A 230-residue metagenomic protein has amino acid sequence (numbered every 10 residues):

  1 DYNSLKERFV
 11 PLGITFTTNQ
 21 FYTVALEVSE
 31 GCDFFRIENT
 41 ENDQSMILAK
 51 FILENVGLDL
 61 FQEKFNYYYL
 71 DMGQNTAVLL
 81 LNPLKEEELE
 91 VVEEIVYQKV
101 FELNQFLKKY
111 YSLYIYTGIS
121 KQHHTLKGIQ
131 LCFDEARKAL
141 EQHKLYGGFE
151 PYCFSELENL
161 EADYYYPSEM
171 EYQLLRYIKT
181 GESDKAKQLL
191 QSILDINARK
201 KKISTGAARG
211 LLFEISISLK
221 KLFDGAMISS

Functional and structural regions predicted by a protein language model:
Y2-Y22: Juxtacatalytic helix/coil linker segments that couple regulatory or sensory modules to the catalytic cores
G13-Q20, E27-A49, L58-S230: Cytosolic nucleotide-utilizing catalytic cores of signal-transduction proteins
